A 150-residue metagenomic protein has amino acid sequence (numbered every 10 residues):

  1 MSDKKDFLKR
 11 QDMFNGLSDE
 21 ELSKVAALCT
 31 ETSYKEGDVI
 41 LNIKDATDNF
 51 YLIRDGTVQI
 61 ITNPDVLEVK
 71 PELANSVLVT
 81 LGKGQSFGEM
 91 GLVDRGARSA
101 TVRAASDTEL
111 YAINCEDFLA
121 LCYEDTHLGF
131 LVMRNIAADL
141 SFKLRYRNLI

Functional and structural regions predicted by a protein language model:
M1-I150: Cytosolic regulatory regions built on CNB/CRP/Popeye-like sensor folds
